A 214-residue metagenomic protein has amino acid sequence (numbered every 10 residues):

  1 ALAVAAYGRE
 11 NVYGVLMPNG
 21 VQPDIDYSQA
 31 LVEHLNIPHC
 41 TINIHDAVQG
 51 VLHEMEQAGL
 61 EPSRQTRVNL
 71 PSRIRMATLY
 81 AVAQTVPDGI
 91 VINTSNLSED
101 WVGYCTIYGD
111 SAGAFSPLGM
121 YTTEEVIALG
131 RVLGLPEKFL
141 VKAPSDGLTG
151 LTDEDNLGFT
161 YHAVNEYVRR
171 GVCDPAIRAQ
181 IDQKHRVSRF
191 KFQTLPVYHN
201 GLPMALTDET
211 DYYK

Functional and structural regions predicted by a protein language model:
A1: Patatin-like phospholipase
A5, E10-Y13, G20, A30-I44 (+5 more regions): ATP/NTP-dependent adenylation/nucleotidyl-transfer catalytic domains that generate, transfer, or process NMP-activated
I25-Q29: Short, surface-exposed alpha-helical segments at coil->helix boundaries
I74-T78: Well-ordered alpha-helical segments embedded in enzymatic catalytic cores
